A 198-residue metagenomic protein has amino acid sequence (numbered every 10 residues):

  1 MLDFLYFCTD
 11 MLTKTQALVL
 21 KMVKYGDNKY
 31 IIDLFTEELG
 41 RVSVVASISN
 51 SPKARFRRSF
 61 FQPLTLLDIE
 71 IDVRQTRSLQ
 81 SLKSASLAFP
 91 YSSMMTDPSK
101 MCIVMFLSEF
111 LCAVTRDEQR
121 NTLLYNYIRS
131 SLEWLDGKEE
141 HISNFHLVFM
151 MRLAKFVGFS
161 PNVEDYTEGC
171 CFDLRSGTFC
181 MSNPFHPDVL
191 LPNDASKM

Functional and structural regions predicted by a protein language model:
L2-M198: Non-catalytic alpha-helical scaffolds and adjoining flexible linkers that form interface surfaces for assembly
